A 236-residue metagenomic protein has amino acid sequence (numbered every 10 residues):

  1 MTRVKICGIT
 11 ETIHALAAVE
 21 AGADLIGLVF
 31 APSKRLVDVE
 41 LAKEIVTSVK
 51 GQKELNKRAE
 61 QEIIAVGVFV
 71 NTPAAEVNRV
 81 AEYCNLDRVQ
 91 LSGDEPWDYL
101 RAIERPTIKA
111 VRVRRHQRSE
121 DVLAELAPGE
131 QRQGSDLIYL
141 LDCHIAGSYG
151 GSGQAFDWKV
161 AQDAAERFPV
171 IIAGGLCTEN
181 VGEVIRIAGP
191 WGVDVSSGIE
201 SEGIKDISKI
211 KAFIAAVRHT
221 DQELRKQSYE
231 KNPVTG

Functional and structural regions predicted by a protein language model:
M1-G236: Conserved N-terminal beta1-alpha1 strand-loop-helix module at the mouth
